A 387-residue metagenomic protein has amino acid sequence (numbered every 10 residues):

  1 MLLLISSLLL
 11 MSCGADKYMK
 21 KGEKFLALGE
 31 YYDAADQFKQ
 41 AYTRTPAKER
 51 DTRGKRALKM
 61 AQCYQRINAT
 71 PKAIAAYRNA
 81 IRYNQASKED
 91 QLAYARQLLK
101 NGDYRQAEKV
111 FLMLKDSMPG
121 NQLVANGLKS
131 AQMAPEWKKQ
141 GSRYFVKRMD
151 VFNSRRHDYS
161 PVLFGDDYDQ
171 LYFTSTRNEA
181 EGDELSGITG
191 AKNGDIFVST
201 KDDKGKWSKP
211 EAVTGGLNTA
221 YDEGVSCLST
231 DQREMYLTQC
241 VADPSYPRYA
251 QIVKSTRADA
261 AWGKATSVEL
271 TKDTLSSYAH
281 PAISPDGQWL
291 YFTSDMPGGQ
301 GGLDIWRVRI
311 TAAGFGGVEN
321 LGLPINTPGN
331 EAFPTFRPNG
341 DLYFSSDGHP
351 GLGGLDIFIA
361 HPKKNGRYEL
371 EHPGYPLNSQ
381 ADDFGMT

Functional and structural regions predicted by a protein language model:
D16-A47, Q62: Alpha-helical segment of the N-proximal tetratricopeptide repeat
L28, R66, A93, K100-T387: Short, conserved micro-motifs composed of acidic
A41, N79-A80, M113-L114: Canonical positions in the second alpha-helix
